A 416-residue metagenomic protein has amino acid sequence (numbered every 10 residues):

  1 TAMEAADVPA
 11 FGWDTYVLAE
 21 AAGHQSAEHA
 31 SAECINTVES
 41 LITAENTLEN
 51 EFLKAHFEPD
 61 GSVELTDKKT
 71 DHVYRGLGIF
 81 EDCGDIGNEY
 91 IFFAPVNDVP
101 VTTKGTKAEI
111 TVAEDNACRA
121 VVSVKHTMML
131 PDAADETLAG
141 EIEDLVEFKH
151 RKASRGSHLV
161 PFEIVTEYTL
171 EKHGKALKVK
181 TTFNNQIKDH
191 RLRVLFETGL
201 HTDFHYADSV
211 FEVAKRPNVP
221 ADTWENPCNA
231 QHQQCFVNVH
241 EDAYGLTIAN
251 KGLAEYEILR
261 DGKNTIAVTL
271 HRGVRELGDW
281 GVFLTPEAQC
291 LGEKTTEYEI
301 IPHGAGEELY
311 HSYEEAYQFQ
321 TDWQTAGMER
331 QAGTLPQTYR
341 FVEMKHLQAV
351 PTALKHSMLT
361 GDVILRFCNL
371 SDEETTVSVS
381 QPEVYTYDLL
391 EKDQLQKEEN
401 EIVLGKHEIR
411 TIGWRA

Functional and structural regions predicted by a protein language model:
T1-A416: C-terminal (or distal) subdomains of carbohydrate-active enzymes
